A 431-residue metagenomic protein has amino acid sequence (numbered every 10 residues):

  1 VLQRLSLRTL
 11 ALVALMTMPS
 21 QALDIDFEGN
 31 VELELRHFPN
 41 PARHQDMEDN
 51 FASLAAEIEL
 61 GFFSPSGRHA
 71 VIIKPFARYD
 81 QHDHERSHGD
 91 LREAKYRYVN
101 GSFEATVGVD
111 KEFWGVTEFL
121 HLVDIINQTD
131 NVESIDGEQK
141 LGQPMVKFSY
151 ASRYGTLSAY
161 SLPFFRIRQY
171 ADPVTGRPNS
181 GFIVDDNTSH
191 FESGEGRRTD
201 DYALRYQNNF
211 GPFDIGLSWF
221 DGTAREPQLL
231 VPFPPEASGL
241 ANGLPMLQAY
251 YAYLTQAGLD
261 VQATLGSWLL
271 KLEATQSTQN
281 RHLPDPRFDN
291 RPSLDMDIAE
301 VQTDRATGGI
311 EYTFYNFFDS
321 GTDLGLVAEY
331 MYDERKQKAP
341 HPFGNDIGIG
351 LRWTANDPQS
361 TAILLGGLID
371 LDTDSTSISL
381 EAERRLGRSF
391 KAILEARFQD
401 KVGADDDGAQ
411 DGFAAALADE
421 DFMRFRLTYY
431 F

Functional and structural regions predicted by a protein language model:
L23-I25, L60-S64, R97-N100, V109 (+11 more regions): Residue-level signature of outer-membrane beta-barrel architecture
L33-P41, A70-Q81, R92, T129 (+3 more regions): Transmembrane beta-strand segments that form the barrel wall of outer-membrane beta-barrel proteins
P41-M47, R78-H82, D130-S134, T188-E192 (+5 more regions): Extracellular loop and loop/strand-boundary signature of outer-membrane beta-barrel proteins
E48-A56, S87-R92, G101, K140-P144 (+8 more regions): Residues that define the transmembrane beta-barrel architecture of outer-membrane proteins
G61-R177, G211, R397, K401: Outer membrane beta-barrel
G67-V71, S102-A105, Y154-L157, P212-I215 (+4 more regions): Repeated loop/turn-to-beta-strand initiation elements of outer-membrane beta-barrel proteins
F148, I310, A415-F431: Outer-membrane beta-barrel "beta-signal"
G222, L265-P284, F288-I369: Detector for outer-membrane/organellar transmembrane beta-barrel domains, recognizing the amphipathic beta-strand
